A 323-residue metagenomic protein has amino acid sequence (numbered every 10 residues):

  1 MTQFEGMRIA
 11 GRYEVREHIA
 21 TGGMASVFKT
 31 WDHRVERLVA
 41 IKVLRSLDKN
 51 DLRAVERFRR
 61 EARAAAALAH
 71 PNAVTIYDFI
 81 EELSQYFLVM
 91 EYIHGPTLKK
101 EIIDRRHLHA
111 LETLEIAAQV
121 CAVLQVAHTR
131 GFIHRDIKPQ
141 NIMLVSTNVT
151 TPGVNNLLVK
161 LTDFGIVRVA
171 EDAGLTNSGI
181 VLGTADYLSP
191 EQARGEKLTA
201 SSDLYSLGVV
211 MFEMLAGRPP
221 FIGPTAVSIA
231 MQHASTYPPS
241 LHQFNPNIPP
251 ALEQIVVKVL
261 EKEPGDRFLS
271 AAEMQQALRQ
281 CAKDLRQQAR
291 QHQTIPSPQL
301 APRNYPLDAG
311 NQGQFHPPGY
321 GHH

Functional and structural regions predicted by a protein language model:
V15-G22, V27: Protein kinase glycine-rich loop
W31-L38: Conserved N-lobe loop of protein kinases adjacent to the ATP-binding glycine-rich P-loop
V43-A67: AlphaC helix of the eukaryotic protein kinase fold
F79: Activation-segment/catalytic-loop signature of the eukaryotic protein kinase fold
L83-T97, E101: Conserved short submotifs of the Hanks-type protein kinase catalytic core that shape the nucleotide-binding pocket
I116-A117: Activation segment signature within eukaryotic-like protein kinase domains
V120-F132: Protein kinase catalytic-loop region centered on the HRD/HxD motif
D186-A289: C-terminal lobe helix-coil module of Hanks-type protein kinase domains
